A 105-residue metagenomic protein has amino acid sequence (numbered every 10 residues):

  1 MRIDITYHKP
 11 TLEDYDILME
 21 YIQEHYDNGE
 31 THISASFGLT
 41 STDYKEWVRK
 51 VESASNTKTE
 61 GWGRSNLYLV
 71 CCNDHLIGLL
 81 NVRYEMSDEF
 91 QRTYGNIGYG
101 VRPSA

Functional and structural regions predicted by a protein language model:
M1-N96: GNAT-family acyltransferases
F90, Y99-A105: Conserved glycine-rich acetyl-CoA-binding loop
